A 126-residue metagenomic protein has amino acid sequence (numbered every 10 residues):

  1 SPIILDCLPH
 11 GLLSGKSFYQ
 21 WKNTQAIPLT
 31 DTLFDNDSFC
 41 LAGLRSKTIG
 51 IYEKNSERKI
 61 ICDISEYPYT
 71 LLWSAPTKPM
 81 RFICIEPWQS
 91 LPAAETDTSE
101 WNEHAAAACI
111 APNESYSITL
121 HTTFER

Functional and structural regions predicted by a protein language model:
S1-S65: Active-site/ligand-binding surface loops and adjacent short beta/alpha elements that line catalytic pockets across
L5-C7, S74, P87, P112: Generic structural "secondary-structure junction" signal
S38, I51-Y52, I85, T122-F124: Short beta-strand element of the conserved SAM-dependent methyltransferase core
K47-I49, I60, I83, Y116-L120: Hydrophobic residues positioned within well-ordered beta-strands of beta-sheet architectures
E53-T96: Glycine-rich active-site loops that engage anionic ligands at enzyme catalytic sites
W88, N102, T123-E125: Generic N-terminal segment detector
E100-A106: Short alpha-helix capping/helix-loop boundary micro-motifs
A108-E125: Short Pro-Gly-centered flexible turn/kink motifs
